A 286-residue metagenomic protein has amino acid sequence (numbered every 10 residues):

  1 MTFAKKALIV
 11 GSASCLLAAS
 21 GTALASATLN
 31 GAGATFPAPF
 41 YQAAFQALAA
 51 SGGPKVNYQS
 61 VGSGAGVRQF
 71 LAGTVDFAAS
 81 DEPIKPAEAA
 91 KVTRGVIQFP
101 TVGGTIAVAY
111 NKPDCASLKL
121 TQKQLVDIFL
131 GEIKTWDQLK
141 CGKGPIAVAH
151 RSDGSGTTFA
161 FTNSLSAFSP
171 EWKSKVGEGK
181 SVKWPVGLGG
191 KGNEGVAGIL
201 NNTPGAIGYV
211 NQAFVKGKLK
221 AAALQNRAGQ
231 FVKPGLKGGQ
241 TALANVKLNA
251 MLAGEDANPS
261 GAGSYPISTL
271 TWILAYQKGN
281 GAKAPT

Functional and structural regions predicted by a protein language model:
M1-G11: Bacterial N-terminal signal peptides that target proteins for export
L16-A25: Sec/Tat signal peptide C-region and signal peptidase I cleavage site
A25-T286: Flexible loop/hinge segments at secondary-structure junctions
